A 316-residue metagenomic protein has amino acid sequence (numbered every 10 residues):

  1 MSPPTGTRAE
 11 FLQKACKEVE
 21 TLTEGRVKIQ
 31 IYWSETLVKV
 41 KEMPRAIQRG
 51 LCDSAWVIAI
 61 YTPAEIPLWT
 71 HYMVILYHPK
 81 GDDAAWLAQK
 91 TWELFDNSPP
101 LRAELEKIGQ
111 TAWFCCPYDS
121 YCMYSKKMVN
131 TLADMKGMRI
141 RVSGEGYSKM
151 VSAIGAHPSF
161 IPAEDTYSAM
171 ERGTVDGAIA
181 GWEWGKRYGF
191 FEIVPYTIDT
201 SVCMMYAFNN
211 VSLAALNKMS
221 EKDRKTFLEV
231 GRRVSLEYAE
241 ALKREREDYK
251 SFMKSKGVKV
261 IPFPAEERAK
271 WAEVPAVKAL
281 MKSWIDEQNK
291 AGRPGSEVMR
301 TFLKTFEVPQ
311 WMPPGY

Functional and structural regions predicted by a protein language model:
M1-L87, L101-Y316: N-terminal secretory/targeting leader peptides
A88-W92: A well-ordered secondary-structure block
F95-D96: Core domains of carbohydrate- and sulfate-ester-processing enzymes
